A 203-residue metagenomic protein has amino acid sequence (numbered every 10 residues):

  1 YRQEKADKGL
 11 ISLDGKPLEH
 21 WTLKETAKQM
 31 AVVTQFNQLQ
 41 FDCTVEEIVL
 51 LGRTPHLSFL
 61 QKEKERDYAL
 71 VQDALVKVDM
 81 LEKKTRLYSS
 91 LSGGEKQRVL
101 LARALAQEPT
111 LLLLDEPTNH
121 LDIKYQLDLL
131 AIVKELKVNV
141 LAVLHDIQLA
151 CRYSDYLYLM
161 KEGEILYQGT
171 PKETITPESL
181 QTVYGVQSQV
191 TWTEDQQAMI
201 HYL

Functional and structural regions predicted by a protein language model:
Y1: Helix-to-loop junction immediately C-terminal to a conserved catalytic motif
G9-P17, T26, R86: Conserved ABC transporter NBD signature motif
L50, E65-K83: Conserved ABC ATPase "signature" region
L87-L91, E95: Conserved ABC ATPase signature
A106-T110: A short, proline-enriched helix->beta-strand linker immediately N-terminal to the Walker B motif in ABC-type P-loop
L112-E116, L121: Catalytic Walker B motif of ABC-type/P-loop ATPase nucleotide-binding domains
P177-E178, T182-L203: ABC ATPase nucleotide-binding domains
